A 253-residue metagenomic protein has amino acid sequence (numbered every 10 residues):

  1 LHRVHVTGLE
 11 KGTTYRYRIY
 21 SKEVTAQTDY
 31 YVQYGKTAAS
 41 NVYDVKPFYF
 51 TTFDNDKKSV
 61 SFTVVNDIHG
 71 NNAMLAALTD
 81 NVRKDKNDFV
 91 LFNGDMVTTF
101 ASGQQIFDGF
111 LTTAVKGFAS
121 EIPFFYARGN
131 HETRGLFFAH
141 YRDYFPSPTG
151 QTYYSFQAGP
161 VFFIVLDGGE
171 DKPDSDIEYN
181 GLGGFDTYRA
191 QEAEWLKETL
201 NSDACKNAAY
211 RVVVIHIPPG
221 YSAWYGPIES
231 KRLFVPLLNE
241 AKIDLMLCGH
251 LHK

Functional and structural regions predicted by a protein language model:
L1-T63, K84: Acidic, histidine-bearing metal-coordination/catalytic regions of metal-dependent phosphoesterases
I19-Y49, D108-N201, L233, N239-K242 (+1 more regions): Extended active-site neighborhood of metal-dependent phosphoesterases/phosphodiesterases
F53-F89: Compositionally biased low-complexity segments at domain edges in trafficked proteins and select soluble regulators
S59-H69, P160-E170, V212-H216: Active-site-proximal beta-strand elements of phosphoester/diester hydrolases
T63-N66, F89-D95, I122-N130, V212-H216 (+1 more regions): Active-site neighborhood of phospho(di)ester-bond hydrolases with catalytic His/Asp-centered motifs
G70-L75, T98-A101, R128-F137, D171-S175 (+3 more regions): Active-site environment of divalent metal-dependent phosphoester hydrolases
A76-R134: Core catalytic region of metal-dependent phosphoesterases/phosphodiesterases, especially metallo-beta-lactamase-like
Y179, F185, D203-M246: Active-site-proximal segments of metal-dependent phosphoesterases and phosphodiesterases across multiple
